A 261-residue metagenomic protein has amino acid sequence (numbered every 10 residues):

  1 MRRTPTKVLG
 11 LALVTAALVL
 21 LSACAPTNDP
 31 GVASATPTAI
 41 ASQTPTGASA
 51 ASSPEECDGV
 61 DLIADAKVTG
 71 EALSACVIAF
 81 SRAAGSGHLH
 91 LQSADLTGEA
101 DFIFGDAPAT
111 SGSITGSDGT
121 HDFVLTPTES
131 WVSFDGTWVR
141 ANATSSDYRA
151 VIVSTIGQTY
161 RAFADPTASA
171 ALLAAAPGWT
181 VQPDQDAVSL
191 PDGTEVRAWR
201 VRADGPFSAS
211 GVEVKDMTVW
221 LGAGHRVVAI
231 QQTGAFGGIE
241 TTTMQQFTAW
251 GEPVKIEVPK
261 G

Functional and structural regions predicted by a protein language model:
R2-L9, V14-A107, P183-Q185, E252-G261: N-terminal leader/targeting segments and the immediate start of mature chains
A83-H90, D106-S113, G193-R202, R226-I230: Short, hydrophobic/aromatic-rich segments at coil-to-beta transitions
H88-L89, T97-G136: N-terminal beta-strand/beta-hairpin edge segment
L96-E99, S117-T120, V124-T126, G211-M217 (+2 more regions): Short, surface-exposed coil-to-beta transition loops
D101-G105, V124-L125, T218-G222, M244-W250: Aromatic-rich beta-strand edge motifs centered on tyrosine
W131-A171: Acidic/charged, solvent-exposed loop-and-adjacent secondary-structure segments enriched in E/D, K/R, S/T, and G/P
Q158-A229, V258: Extended beta-strand-rich segments in extracellular/periplasmic secretory proteins, especially within noncatalytic
A235-G261: Edge beta-strand at a domain terminus
